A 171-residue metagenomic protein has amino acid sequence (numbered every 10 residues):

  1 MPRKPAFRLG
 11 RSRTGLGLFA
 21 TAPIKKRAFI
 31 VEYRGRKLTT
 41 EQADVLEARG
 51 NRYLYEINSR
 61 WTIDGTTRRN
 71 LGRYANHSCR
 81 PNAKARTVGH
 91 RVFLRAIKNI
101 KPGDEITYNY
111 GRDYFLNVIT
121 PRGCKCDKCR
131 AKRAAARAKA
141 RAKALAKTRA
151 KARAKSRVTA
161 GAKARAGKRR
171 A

Functional and structural regions predicted by a protein language model:
M1-A85, K128, A134-R137: Catalytic cores of histone-lysine modification enzymes
S78-A171: C-terminal SET catalytic tail plus cysteine-rich post-SET Zn-binding segment of SAM-dependent SET-domain
